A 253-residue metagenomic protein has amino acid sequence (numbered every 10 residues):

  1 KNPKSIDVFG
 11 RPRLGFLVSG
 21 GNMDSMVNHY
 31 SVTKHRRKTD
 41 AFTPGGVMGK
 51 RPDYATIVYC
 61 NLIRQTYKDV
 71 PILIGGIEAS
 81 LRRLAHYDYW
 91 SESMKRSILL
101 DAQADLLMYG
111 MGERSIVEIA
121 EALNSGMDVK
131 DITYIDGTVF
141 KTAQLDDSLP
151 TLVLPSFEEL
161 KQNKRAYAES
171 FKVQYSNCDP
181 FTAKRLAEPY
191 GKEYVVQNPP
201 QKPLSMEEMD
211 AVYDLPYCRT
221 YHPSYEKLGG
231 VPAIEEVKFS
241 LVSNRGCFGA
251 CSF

Functional and structural regions predicted by a protein language model:
N2-Y190, Q197: Glycine-rich beta-alpha loop elements in corrinoid/cobalamin-binding modules across cobalamin-dependent enzymes
G45-D53, K202, S240, N244: Short acidic-aromatic active-site loops that bind/stabilize oxyanions
D105, V212, C247, C251: Conserved, mostly hydrophobic/aromatic
R114, R219, G249: Glycine-centered loop/turn positions within well-structured domains that cap or flank conserved ligand/cofactor-binding
R165-S240: N-terminal [4Fe-4S]-dependent radical SAM core
I234-F253: Canonical Radical SAM [4Fe-4S] cluster-binding loop centered on the CxxxCxxC motif and its immediate flanking residues
